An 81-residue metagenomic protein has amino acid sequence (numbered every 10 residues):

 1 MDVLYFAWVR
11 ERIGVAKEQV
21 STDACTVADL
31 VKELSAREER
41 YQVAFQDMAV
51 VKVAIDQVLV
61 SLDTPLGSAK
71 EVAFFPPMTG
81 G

Functional and structural regions predicted by a protein language model:
M1-G80: Ubiquitin-like/PB1-type beta-grasp interaction modules and other compact soluble beta-rich domains
